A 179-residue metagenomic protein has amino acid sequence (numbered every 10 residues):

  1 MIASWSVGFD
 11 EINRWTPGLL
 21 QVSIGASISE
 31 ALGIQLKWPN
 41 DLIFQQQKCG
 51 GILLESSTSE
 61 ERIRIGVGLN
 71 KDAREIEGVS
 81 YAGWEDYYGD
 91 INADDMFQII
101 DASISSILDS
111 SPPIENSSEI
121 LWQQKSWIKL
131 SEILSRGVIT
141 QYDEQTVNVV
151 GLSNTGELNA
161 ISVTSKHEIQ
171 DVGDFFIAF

Functional and structural regions predicted by a protein language model:
M1: Adenosine ribonucleotide-centric catalytic and binding domains
S4-F179: Catalytic beta-strand/loop module used to bind and position nucleotide/cofactor moieties in cofactor-attachment
